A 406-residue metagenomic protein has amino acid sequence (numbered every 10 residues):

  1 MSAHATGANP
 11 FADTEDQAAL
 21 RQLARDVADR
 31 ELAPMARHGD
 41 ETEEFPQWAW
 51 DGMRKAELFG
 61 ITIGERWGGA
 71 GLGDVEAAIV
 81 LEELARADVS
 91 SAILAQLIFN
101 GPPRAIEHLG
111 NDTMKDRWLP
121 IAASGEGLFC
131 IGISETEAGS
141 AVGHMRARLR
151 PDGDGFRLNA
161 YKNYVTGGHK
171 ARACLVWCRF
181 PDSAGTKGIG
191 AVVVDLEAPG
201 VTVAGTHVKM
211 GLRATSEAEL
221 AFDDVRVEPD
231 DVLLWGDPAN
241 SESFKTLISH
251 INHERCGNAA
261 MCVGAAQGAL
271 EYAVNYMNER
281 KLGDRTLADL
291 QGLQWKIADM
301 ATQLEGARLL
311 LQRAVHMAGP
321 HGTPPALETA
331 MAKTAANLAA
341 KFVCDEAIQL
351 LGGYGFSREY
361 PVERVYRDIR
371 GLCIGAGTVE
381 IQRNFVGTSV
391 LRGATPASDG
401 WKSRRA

Functional and structural regions predicted by a protein language model:
M1-S91, L97, L109-M114, I121 (+5 more regions): Alpha-helical interface subdomain recognition
N100-H108: Helix-loop "lid/cap" segments that line or gate small-molecule binding pockets
G125-I133: A short, Trp-centered hydrophobic/proline-enriched beta-strand micro-motif
C130, H144-R148, A173-W177, A191-V193 (+2 more regions): Conserved hydrophobic/aromatic beta-strand scaffold that supports enzyme active sites
E137-S140, Y164-G167, F180-S183, K209-S216: Short Gly/Pro-enriched turn/cap motifs at secondary-structure boundaries
H144, E197-E228: Flexible, small-/acidic-enriched active-site or ligand-binding loops
N159-V203: A short core secondary-structure module
D224-K245: Long, acidic (Asp/Glu-rich), low-complexity accessory segments flanking structured domains
